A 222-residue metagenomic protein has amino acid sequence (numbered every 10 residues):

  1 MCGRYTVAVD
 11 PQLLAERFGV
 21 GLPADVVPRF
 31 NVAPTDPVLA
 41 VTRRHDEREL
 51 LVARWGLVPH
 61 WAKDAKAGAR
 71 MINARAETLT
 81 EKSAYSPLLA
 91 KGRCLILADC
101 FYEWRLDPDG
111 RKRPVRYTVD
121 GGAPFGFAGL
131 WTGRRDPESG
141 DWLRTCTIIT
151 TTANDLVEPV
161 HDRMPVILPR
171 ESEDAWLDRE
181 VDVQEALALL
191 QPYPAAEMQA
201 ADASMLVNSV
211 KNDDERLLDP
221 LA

Functional and structural regions predicted by a protein language model:
M1-A222: Short linear sequence motif anchored by a di-proline
